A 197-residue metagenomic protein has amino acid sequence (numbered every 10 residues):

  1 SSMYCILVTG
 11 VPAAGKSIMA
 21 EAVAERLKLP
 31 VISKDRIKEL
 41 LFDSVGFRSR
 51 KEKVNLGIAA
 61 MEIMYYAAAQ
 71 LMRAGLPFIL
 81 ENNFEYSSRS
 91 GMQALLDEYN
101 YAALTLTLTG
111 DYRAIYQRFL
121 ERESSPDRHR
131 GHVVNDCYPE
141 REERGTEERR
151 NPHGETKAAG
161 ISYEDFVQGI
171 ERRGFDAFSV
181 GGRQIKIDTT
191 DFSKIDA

Functional and structural regions predicted by a protein language model:
C5: Walker A (P-loop) ATP-phosphate-binding motif of ABC ATPase nucleotide-binding domains
V8: Hydrophobic anchor at the beta1->P-loop junction of P-loop NTPases
P12: The conserved Walker
S17-R73: Conserved substrate/cofactor phosphate-moiety recognition/catalytic segment in nucleotide-dependent phosphotransferases
R36-K38, T109-A114, D191-S193: Conserved nucleotide-binding/hydrolysis micro-motifs of P-loop NTPases
L56-A103: Glycine-rich phosphate-binding loop used to anchor ATP phosphates in small-molecule kinases, encompassing both
Y99-E121, I187: Conserved phosphate-donor/acceptor-positioning beta-strand/loop module used by diverse small-molecule
S125-I195: Small-molecule kinase domains that catalyze NTP-dependent phosphoryl transfer to phosphate-bearing small molecules
